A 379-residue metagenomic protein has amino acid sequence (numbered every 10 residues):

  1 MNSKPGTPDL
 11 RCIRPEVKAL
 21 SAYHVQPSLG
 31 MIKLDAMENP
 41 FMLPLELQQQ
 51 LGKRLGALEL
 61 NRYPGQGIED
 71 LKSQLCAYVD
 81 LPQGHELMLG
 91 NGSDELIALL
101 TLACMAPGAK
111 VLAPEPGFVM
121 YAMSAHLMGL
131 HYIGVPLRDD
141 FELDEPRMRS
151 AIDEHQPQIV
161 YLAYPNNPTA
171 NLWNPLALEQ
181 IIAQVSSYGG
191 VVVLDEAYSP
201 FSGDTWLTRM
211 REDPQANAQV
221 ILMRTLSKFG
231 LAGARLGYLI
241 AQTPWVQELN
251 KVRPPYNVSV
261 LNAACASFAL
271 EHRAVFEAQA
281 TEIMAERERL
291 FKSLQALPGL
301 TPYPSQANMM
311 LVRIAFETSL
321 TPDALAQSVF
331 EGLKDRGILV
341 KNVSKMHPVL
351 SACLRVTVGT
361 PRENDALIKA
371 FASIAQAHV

Functional and structural regions predicted by a protein language model:
P5-D94, L99: N-terminal small-domain helix-loop-helix segment of the aminotransferase-like
P44, Q219-A296, L300-S305: PLP-dependent aminotransferase class I/II
A103-L162: PLP-dependent aminotransferase-like
H126, L143-H155, P168-F229: Active-site pre-lysine segment of PLP-dependent enzymes
I133-P136, I159-N166, V192-E196, P304-S305: Short beta-strands and strand-loop turn motifs
M284, L294-R336, L354, V358: Conserved PLP-binding catalytic core of the aspartate aminotransferase-like
D335-R336, K345-V379: PLP-dependent enzyme catalytic core of the Aspartate aminotransferase-like
